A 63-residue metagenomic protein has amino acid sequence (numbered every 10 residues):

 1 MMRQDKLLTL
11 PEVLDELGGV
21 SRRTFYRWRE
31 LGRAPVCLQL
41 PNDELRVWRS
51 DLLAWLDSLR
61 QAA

Functional and structural regions predicted by a protein language model:
M1-R27, L31, S58: Polyanion-binding surface elements
L7, R46-V47: Short aromatic/basic micro-patch
L17-R46, L53: Major-groove DNA-recognition helix of helix-turn-helix-type DNA-binding domains
S50-A63: A short, Lys/Arg-enriched interface patch at domain edges and termini
